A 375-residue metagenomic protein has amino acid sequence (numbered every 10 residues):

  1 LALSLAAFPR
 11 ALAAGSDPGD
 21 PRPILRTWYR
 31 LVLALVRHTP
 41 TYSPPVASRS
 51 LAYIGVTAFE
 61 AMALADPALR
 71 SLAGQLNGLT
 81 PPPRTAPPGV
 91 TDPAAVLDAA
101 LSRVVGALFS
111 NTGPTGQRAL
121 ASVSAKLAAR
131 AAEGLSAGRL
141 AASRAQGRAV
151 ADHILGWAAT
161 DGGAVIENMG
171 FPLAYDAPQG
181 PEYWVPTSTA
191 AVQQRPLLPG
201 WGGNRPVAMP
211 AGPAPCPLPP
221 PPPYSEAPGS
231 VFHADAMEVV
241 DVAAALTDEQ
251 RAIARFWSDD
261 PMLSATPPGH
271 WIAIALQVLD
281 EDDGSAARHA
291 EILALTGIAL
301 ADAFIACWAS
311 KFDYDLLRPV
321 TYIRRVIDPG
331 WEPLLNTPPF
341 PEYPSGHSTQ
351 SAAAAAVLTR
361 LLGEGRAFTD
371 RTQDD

Functional and structural regions predicted by a protein language model:
L1-A14: N-terminal export signals
G15-D375: Acidic/polar surface patches and capping/hinge elements
